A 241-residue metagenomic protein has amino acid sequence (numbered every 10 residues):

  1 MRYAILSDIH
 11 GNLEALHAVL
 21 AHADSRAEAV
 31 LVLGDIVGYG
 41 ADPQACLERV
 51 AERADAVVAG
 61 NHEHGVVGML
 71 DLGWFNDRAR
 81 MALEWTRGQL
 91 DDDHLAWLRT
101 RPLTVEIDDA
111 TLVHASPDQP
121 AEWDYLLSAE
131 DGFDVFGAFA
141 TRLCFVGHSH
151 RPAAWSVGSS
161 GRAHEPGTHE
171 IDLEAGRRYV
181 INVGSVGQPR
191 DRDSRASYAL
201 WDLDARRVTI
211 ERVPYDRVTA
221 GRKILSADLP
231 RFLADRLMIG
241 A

Functional and structural regions predicted by a protein language model:
R2-H10, D109-S116, V180-G184: Active-site-proximal beta-strand elements of phosphoester/diester hydrolases
R2-R99: Core catalytic region of metal-dependent phosphoesterases/phosphodiesterases, especially metallo-beta-lactamase-like
H10-A15, G38-G40, H62-V67, E106 (+3 more regions): Active-site environment of divalent metal-dependent phosphoester hydrolases
R26-A27, Q89-V157, A241: His/acidic metal-ligating clusters that form di-metal
L31, A56-V58, V113, F145 (+1 more regions): Hydrophobic/aromatic beta-strand patches that form the interior of the parallel beta-sheet core in alpha/beta enzyme
R49-R53, G137-A138, L173-A175, W201: Short, conserved loop/helix-junction motifs that constitute active-site signature segments in enzyme catalytic cores
G158-A241: Acidic, His/Gly-rich catalytic cores of divalent-metal-dependent hydrolytic chemistry
